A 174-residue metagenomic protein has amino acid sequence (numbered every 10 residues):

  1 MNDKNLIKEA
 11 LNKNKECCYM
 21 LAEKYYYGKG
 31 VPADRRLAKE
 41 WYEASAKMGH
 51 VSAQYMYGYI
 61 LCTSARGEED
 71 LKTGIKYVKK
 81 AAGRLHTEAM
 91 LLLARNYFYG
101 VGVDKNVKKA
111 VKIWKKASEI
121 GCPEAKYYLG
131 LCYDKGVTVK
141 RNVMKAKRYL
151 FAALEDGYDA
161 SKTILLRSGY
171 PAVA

Functional and structural regions predicted by a protein language model:
M1-K29: N-terminal segments that cap or nucleate solenoid repeat domains
M1-N5, P32-W41, G67-Y77, D104-I113 (+1 more regions): Structural signature of tandem alpha-helical TPR/SEL1-like repeats, specifically the intra-repeat loop/turn
E9, A44-S45, K80-A81, K116-A117 (+1 more regions): Canonical positions in the second alpha-helix
N12-N14, Y27-K29, D34, K47-V51 (+7 more regions): Short helix-capping/linker turns of helical repeat alpha-solenoids
Y19-M20, Y55-M56, L71, L91-L92 (+4 more regions): Alpha-solenoid helical repeat scaffolds
M20-Y27, M56-T63, M90-Y99, V103 (+3 more regions): Hydrophobic face of amphipathic alpha-helices that form TPR/SEL1-like repeat modules and related alpha-solenoid
L71, I75-E119: Eukaryotic tandem repeat interaction scaffolds
L154-A174: Terminal, low-structured helical/coil segments at or just beyond the last alpha-helical repeat
